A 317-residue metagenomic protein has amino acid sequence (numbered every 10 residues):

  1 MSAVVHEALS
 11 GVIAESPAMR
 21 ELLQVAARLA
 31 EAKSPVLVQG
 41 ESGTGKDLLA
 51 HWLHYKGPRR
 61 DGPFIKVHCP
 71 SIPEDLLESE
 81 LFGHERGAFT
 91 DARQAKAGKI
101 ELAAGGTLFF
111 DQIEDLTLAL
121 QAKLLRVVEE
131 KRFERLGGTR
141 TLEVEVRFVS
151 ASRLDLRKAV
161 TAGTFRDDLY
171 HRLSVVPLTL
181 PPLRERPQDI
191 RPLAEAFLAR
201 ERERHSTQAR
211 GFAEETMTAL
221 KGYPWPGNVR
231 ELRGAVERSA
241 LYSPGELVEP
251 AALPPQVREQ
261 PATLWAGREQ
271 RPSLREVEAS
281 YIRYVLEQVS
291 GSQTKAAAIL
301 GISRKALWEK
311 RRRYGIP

Functional and structural regions predicted by a protein language model:
M1-R20, A30-E31, G57-G62, G137-R147 (+2 more regions): Nucleotide-binding/hydrolysis machinery
G11, A18, Q24-D91, E101-T117 (+3 more regions): Conserved post-Walker A coupling segment in P-loop NTPases
L22, T44, A50, V67 (+14 more regions): Conserved RecA-like P-loop NTPase ATPase core
V36, G45, H51, R268-P317: Bacterial C-terminal helix-turn-helix
P63-H68, A92-G105, F109, T117-K123 (+2 more regions): AAA+/SF3 P-loop NTPase mechanochemical coupling elements
G87-Q94, E130-R135, K158, A266: Short gly/ser/thr-rich secondary-structure transition/capping motifs
